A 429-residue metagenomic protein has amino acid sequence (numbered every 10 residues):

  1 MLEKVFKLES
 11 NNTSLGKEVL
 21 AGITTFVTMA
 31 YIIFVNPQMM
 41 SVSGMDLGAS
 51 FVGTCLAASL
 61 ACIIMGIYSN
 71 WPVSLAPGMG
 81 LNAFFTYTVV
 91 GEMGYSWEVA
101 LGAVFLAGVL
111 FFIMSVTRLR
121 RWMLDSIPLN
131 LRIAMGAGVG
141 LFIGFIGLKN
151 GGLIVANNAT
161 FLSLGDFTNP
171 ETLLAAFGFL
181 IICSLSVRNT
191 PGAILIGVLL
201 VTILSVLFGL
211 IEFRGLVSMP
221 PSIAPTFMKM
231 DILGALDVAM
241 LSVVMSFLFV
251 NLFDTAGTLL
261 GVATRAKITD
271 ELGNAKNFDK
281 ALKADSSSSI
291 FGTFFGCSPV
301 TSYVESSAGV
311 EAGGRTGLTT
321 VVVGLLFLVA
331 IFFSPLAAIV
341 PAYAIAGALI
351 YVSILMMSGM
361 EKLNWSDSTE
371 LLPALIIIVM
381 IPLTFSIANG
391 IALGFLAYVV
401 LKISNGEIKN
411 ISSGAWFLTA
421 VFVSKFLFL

Functional and structural regions predicted by a protein language model:
M1-A49, L162-L164, L195-D279, V423-S424: Helix-loop-helix hairpins and the membrane-proximal interhelical loops of multi-pass alpha-helical transport proteins
L2-N36, A57, P77-G136, T264-M360: Helix-loop-helix junctions within the multi-pass membrane cores of secondary transporters/permeases
Q38-A49, T88-V99, V238-L241, P341 (+1 more regions): Helix-coil boundary and interhelical linker segments in multi-pass alpha-helical membrane proteins
G44-I63: Loop-to-helix transition at the N-terminal end of transmembrane alpha-helices
V52, G102-F105, M245, K283 (+1 more regions): Internal alpha-helical transmembrane segments of multi-pass membrane proteins, especially GPCRs
A61-V73, C183-N189, F247-D254, D285-F295 (+3 more regions): Transmembrane alpha-helix interface/packing and boundary motifs in multi-pass membrane proteins, characterized by
P72, T202, V206, G313: Conserved, well-structured core segments that form the ligand-binding/active-site neighborhood of functional domains
M93-L207, I211, V321-L429: Membrane-embedded alpha-helical modules
